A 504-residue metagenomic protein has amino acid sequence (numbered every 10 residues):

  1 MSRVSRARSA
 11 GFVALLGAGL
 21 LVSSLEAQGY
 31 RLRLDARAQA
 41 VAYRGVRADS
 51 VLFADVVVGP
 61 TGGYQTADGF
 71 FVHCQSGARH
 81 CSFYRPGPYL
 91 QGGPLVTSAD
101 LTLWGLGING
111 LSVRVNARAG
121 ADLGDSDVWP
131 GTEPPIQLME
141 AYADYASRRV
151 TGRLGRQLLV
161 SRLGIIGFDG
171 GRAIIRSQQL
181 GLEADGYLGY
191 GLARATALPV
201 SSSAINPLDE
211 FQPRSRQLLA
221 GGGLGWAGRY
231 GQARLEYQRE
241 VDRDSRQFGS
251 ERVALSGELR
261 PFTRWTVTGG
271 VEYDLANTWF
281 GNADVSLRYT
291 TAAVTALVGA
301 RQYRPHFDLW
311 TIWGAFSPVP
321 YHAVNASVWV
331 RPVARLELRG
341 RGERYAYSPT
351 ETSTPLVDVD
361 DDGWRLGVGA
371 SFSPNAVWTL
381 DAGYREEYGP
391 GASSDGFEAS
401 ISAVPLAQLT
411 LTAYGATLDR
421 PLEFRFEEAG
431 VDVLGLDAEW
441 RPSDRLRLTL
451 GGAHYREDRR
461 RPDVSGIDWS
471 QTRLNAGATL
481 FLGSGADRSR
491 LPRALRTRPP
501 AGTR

Functional and structural regions predicted by a protein language model:
S2-A14: Bacterial N-terminal signal peptides that target proteins for export
G11-S23: Bacterial N-terminal signal peptides
Q28-R504: Gram-negative and organellar
